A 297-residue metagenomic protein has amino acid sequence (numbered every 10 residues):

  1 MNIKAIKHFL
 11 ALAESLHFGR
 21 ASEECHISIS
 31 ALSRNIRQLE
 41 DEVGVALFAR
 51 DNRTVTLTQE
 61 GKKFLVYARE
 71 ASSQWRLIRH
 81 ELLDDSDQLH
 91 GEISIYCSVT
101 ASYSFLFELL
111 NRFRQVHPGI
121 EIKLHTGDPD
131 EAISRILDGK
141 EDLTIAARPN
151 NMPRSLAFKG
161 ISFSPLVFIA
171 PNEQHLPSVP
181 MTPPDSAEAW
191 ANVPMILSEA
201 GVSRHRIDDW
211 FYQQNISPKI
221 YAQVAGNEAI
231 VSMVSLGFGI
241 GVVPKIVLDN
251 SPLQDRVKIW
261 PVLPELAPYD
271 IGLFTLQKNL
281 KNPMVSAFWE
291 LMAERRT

Functional and structural regions predicted by a protein language model:
M1-N35, D51, F64, A71: N-terminal short secondary-structure element
L39-E40, F113: Conserved amphipathic alpha-helical core elements
E40-L57: A short LG(V/I)-centered, amphipathic sequence patch enriched for acidic residue(s) preceding the LG motif
H90-P153, V224: Central regulatory/effector-binding core of bacterial HTH transcription factors
F105, K258-T297: A late-sequence structural motif
V116, G127-V193: Acidic, Gly/Pro-rich loop/turn segments at junctions of secondary structure
A147, L176-E188, N192-Q214, K281-P283 (+1 more regions): Secondary-structure junction motif
P153-S164, E228-Q277: Beta-alpha-beta core module
